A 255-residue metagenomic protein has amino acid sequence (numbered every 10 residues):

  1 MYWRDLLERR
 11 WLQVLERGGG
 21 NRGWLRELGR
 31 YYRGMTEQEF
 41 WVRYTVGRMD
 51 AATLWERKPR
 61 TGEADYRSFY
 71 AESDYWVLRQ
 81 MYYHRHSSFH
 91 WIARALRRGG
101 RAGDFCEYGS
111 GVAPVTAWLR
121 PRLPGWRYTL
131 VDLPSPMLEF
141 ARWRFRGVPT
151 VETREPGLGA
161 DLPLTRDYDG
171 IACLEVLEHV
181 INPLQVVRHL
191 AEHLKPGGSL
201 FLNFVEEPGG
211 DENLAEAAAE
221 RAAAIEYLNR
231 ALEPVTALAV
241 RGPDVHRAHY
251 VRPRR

Functional and structural regions predicted by a protein language model:
M1-R166, V187, N203-F204, G210-R255: Conserved N-terminal segment of class I S-adenosyl-L-methionine
A160, E192, L200: Catalytic core segments in nucleotide and nucleic-acid processing enzymes
A172: A conserved beta-strand element that flanks and buttresses the S-adenosyl-L-methionine
V176: Hydrophobic adenine-recognition pocket in adenosine-nucleotide-binding enzymes
Q185-P196: A short glycine-rich, Lys/Arg-flanked "PGG" loop and its adjoining helix->strand segment in the class I
G197-V205: Conserved beta-strand signature within the Rossmann-like core of class I S-adenosyl-L-methionine
